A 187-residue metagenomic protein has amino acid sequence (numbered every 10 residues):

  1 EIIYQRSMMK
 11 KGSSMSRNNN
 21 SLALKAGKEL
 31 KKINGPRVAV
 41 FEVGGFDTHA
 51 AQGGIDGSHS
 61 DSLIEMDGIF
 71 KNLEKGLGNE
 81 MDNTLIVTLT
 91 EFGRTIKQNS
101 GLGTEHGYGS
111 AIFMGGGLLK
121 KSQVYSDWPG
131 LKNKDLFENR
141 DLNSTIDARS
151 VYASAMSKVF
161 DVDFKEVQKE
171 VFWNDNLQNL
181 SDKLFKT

Functional and structural regions predicted by a protein language model:
E1-T187: Ligand-binding pockets and gating/stacking loops
